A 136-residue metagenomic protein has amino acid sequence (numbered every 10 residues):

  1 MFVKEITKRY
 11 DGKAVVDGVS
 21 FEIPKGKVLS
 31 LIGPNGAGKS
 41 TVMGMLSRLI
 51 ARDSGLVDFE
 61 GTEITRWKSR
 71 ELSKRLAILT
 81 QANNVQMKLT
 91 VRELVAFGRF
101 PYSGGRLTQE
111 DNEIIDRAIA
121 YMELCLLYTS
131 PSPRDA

Functional and structural regions predicted by a protein language model:
M1-V3, V16-G18: Conserved structural motif at the start of ABC-family nucleotide-binding domains
K13-A14, R70: Short coil-to-beta microelement around the adenine-binding A-loop and adjacent beta1/P-loop entry of ABC ATPase
I32-P34: The feature captures the beta-strand-to-loop junction immediately N-terminal to the Walker
S47: Helix-to-loop junction immediately C-terminal to a conserved catalytic motif
G55-E63, L72: Conserved ABC transporter NBD signature motif
R66-W67, A82-E93, P101-R106: Conserved catalytic motifs of ABC-family nucleotide-binding domains
A96, E110-L127: Conserved ABC ATPase "signature" region
Y128-A136: Single conserved hydrophobic/aromatic residue that forms the stacking wall/gate of nucleotide- or nucleobase-binding
